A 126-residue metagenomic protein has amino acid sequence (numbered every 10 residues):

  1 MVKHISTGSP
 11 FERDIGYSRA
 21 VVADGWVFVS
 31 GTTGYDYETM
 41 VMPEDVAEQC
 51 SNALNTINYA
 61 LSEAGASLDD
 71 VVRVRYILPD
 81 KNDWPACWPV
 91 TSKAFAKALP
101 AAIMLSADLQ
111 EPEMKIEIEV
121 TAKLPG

Functional and structural regions predicted by a protein language model:
M1-V72, L78-G126: N-terminal presequence-like segments and the immediate start of the first folded domain
